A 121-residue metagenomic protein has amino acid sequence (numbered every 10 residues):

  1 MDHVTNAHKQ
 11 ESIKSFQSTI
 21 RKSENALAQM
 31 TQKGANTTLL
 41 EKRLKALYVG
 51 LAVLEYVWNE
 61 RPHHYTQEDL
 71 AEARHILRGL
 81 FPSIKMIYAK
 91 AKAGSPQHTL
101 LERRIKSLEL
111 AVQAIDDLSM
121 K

Functional and structural regions predicted by a protein language model:
M1-K14, I105-K121: Terminal, compositionally biased segments
V4, E11, A35, R61 (+4 more regions): Primarily heptad-repeat coiled-coil rod domains in cytosolic scaffolding/tethering proteins
H8-E24, D69-K85: Short amphipathic alpha-helical heptad-repeat segments
E11-T31, A35-L39, K45-A46, L51-V57: Extended, surface-exposed interaction regions
S15-S18, G94, R103: N-terminal, helix-rich and Lys/Arg-enriched segments in bacterial and organellar proteins
M30-G34, G94-S95, S119: Disordered low-complexity repeat/linker domains
A35-K45, P96-K106: Short, charged, amphipathic alpha-helical segments
A46-H64, S83-K90, S107-K121: Amphipathic alpha-helical coiled-coil segments
